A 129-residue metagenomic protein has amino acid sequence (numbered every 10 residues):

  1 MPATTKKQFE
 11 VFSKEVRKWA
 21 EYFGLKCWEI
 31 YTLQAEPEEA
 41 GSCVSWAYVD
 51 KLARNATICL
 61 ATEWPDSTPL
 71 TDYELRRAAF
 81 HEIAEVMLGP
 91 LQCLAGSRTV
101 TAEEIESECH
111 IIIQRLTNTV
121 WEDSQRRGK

Functional and structural regions predicted by a protein language model:
M1-E10, E106-S107: A short, highly charged nucleic-acid-interacting micro-segment common to nuclease and nuclease-linked defense proteins
K7-W28: Zn2+-dependent metallopeptidase catalytic core
C27-I30, I105: Short, surface-exposed acidic
L33-L60, D66: Catalytic zinc-binding patch centered on the HExxH motif and its immediate surroundings that defines zinc-dependent
A53-N55, E63, Y73-E74, V86-K129: Post-HEXXH active-site segment of zinc metalloproteases
L60-A78: Short pre-active-site segment immediately N-terminal to the catalytic Zn-binding motif
A79-M87: Active-site His/Glu-centered metal-binding helix of metallohydrolases
